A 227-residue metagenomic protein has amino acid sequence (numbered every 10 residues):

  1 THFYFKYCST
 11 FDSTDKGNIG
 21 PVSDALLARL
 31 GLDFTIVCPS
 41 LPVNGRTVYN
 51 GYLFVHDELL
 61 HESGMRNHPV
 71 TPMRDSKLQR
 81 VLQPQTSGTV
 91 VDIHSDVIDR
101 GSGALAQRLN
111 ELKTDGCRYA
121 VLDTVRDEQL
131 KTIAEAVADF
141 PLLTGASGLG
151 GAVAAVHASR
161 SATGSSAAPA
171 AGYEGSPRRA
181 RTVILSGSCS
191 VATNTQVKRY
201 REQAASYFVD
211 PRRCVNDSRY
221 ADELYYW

Functional and structural regions predicted by a protein language model:
T1-L130: Cap/lid and interdomain-hinge subdomains that line or gate substrate/regulatory clefts in soluble alpha/beta enzymes
F5, L82, L143-A146, Y200: Buried hydrophobic positions in well-ordered alpha/beta secondary-structure cores of metabolic enzymes
T35-V37, V121, L142-G145, A180-G187: Short, hydrophobic/glycine-enriched beta-strand segments
S40-N44, L149, C189-S190: Short glycine-enriched loops at secondary-structure junctions
T89-D96, Y119-V121, L142-G145, S206-S218: Flexible, glycine/charged-enriched surface loops at secondary-structure junctions
G103-L112, I133-A134, G164, Y220-W227: A short, acidic, amphipathic alpha-helical segment used as a generic capping/interface helix at domain edges
L112, R118-A167: …; additionally, a secondary subgroup of soluble metalloenzymes is captured
A170-W227: A glycine- and small/hydrophobic-rich beta-loop-beta segment that serves as a flexible "lid/hinge" or phosphate-binding
